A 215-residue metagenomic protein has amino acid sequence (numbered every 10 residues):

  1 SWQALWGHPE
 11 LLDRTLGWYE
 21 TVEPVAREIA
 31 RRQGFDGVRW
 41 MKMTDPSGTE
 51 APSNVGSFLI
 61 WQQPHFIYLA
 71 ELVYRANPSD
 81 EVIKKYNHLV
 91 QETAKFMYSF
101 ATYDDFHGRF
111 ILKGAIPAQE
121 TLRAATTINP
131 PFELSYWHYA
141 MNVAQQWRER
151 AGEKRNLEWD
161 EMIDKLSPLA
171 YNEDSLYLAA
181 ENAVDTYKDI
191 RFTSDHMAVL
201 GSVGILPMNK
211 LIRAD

Functional and structural regions predicted by a protein language model:
S1, V22-A26, R75-E81, Y86-K95 (+2 more regions): Primarily short, surface-exposed interaction patches in extracytoplasmic proteins
S1-E28, R32, V55, L59-A76 (+3 more regions): Active-site core of glycosidic bond-cleaving carbohydrate-active enzymes
V22, M41-S47, H88-T93, L206: Short charge-dense sequence patches
R27-M41, S99-I116, E173-V184: Glycine- and aromatic-rich loop/turn segments at beta-sheet edges
E28-G34, G48-W61, F96-G108, T127 (+1 more regions): Phosphate-binding glycine-rich loops and adjacent basic patches that engage nucleotide phosphates, nucleic-acid
W40-F58, K113-P130: Acidic/His metal-coordination segments adjacent to aromatic residues that form catalytic metal sites in metalloenzymes
E92-W147: Acidic/histidine-rich catalytic neighborhood
